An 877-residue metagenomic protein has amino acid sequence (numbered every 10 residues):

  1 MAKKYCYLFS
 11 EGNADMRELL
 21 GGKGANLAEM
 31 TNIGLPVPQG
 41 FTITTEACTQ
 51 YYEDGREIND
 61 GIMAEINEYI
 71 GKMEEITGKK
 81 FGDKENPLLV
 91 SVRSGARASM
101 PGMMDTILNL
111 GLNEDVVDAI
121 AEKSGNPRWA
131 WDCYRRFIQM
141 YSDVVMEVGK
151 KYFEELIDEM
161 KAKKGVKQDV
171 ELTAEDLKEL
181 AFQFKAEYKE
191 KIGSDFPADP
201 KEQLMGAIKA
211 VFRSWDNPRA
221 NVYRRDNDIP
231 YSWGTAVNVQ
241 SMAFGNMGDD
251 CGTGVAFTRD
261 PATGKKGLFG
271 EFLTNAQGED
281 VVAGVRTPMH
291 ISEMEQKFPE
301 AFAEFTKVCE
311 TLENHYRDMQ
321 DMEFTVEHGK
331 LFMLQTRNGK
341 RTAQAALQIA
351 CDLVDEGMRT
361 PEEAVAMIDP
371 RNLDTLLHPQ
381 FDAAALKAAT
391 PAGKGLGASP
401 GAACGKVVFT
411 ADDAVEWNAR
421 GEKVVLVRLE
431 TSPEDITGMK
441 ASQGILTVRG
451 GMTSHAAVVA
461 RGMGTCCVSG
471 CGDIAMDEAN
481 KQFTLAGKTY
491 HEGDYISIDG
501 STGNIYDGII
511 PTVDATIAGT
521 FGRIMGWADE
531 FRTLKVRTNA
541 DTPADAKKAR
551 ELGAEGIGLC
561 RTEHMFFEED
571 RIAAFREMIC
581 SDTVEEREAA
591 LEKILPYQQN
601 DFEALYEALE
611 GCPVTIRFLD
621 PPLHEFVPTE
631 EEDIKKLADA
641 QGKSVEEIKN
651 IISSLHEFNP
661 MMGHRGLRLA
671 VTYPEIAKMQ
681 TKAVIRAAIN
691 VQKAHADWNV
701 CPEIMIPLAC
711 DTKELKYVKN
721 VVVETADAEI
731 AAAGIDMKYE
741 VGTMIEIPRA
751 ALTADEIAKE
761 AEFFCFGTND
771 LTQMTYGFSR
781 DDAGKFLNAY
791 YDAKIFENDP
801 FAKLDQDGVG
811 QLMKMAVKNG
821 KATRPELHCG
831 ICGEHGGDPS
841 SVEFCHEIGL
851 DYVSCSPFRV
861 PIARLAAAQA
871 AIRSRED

Functional and structural regions predicted by a protein language model:
M1-A388, E416, E422-V425, S432-T437 (+11 more regions): Nucleotide/phosphate-binding sheet-loop regions of phosphoryl- and nucleotidyl-transfer enzymes
N13-M16, S399-A441, V809-E826: C-terminal accessory/binding modules appended to enzymatic or scaffolding proteins
F41, V448-G450, S469-G472, C560 (+2 more regions): Short beta->alpha connector loops at strand-helix junctions that form conserved, small/polar/Pro-enriched
N67, R224-I229, V365-W417, E422-V424 (+5 more regions): Long, charged amphipathic helices and adjacent flexible linkers at domain junctions
R93, I517, W527-D877: Conserved alpha/beta-domain cores
N238, V408, V425-V427, L446 (+3 more regions): Structural motif
K330-F332, L429-K440, G444-L446, M452-V458 (+7 more regions): Glycine-rich phosphate/ribose-binding loops and adjacent secondary-structure elements that form binding surfaces
